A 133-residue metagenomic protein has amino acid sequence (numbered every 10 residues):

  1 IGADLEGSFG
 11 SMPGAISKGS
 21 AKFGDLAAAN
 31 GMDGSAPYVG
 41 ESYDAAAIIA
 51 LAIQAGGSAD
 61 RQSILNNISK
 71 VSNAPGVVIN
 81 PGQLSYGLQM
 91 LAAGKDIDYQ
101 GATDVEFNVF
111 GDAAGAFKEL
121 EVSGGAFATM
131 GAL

Functional and structural regions predicted by a protein language model:
I1-L133: Extracytosolic ligand-binding ectodomains
